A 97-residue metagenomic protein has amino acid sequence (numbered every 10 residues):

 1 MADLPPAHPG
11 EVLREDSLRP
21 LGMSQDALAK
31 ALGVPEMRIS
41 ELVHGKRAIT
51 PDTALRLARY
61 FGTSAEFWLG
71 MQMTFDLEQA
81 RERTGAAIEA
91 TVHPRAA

Functional and structural regions predicted by a protein language model:
M1-M23, G70: A short, Lys/Arg-rich alpha-helix, primarily the initiator
L18, A29, A58: The alpha-helix within a helix-turn-helix
G22-E41: Short alpha-helical DNA-recognition segment
G33, H44, M73: Residue-level detection of the helix-turn-helix DNA-binding "recognition helix"
K46-R59: Short, basic-rich loop-to-helix N-cap that marks the start of a DNA-contacting helix
R59, F67-A97: Short, charged recognition helix plus adjacent turn of helix-turn-helix-like nucleic-acid-binding domains
